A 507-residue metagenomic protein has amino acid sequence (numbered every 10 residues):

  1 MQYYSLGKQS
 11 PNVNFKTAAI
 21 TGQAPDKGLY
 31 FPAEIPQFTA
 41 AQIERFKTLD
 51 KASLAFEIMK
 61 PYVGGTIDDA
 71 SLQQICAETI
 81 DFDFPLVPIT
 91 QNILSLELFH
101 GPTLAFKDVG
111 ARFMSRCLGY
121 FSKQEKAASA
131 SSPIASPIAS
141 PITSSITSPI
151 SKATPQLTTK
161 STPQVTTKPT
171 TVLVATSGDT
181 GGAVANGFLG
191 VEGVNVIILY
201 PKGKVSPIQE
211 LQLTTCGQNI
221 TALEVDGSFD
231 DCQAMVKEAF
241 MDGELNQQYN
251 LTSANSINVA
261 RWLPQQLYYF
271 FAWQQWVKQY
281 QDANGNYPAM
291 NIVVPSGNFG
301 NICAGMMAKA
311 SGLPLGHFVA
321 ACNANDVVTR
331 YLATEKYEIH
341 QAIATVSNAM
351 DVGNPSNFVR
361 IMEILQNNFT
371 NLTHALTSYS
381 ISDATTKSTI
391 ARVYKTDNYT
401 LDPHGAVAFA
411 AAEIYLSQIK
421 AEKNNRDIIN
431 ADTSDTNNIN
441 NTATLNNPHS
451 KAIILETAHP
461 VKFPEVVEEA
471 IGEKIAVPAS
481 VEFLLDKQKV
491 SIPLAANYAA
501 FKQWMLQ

Functional and structural regions predicted by a protein language model:
M1-A130, V165-N430, N446-Q507: PLP-dependent amino-acid enzyme catalytic core
P133, P137, P141, S145 (+3 more regions): Intrinsically disordered, low-complexity proline-rich tandem-repeat tracts
S145, A153, K423-S434: Generic alpha-helical structural signal
Q156, T444-N447: Acidic/proline-rich low-complexity IDRs
S434-T442: Intrinsically disordered, low-complexity regions enriched in glycine and serine
